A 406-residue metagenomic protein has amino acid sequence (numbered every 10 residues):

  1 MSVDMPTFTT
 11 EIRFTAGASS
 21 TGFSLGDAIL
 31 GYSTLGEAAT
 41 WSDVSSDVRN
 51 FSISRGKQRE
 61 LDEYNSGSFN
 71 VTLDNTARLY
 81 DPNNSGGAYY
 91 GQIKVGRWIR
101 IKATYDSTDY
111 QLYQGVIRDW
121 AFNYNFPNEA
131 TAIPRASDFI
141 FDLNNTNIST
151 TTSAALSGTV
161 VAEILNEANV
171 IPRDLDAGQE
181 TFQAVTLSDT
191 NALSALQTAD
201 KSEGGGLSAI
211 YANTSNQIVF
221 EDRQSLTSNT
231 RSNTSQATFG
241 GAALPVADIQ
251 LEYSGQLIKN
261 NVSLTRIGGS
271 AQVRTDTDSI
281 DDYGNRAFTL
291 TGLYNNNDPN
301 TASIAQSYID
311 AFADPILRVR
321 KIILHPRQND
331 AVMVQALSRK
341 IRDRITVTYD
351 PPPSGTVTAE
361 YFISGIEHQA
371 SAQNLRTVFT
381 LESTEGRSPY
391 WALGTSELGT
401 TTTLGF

Functional and structural regions predicted by a protein language model:
M1-A154, Q183-D189, L193-G204, T230-Q236 (+2 more regions): Assembly/oligomerization scaffold segments
M1-S45, A154, S194-E360, H368-A372 (+1 more regions): Acidic, small/polar-enriched beta strand-loop surface segments
G67-F69, Y113, A130-A132, N216 (+3 more regions): Envelope-exposed proteins and targeting segments
D106-G115, P352-F362: Short coil-to-beta-strand transition motifs
D119-F126, G365-Q373: Short, conserved beta-turn/loop elements at beta-strand boundaries and strand-helix junctions
F126-N147, A372-T395: Short solvent-exposed strand/turn elements
F141, L175-Q179, E221-S225: Extended compositionally biased segments used for macromolecular assembly or nucleic-acid engagement
V161-L187: N-terminal export/assembly leaders
